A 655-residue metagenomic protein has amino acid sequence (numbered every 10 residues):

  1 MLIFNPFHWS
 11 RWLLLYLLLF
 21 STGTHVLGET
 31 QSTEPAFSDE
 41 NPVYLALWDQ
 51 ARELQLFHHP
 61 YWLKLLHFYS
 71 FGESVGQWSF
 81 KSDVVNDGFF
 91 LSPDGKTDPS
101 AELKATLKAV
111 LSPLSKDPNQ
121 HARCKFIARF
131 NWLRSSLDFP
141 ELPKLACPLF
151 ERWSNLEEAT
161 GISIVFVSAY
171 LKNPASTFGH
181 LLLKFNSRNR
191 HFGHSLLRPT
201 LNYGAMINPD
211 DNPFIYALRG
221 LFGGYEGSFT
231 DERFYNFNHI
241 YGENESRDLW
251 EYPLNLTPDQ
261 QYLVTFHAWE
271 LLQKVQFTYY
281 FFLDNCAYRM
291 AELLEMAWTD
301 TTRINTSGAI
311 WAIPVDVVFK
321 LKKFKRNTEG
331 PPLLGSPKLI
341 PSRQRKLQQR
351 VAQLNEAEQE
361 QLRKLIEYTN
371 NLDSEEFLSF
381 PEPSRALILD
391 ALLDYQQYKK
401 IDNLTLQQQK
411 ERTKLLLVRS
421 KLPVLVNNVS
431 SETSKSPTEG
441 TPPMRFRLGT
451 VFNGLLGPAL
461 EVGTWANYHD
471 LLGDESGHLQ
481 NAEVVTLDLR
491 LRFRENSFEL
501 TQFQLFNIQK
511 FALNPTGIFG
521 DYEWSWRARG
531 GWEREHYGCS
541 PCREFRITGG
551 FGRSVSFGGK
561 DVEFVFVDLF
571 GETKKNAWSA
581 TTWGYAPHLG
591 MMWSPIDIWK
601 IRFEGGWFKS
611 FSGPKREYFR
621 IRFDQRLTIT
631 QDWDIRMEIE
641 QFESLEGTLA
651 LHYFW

Functional and structural regions predicted by a protein language model:
S32-N119: Long, charge-dense tracts
E158-S246, T464, G473, L491-F503: Glycine-rich catalytic cores of cysteine/serine-nucleophile enzymes that process amide/ester linkages in cell-envelope
F234-V315, K574, E638: Active-site nucleophile-His-acid catalytic modules used for acyl/amide transfer and hydrolysis across diverse enzymes
A287, G335-L479: Outer-membrane beta-barrel initiation region
M444-F446, V462, V485-L487, G520-A528 (+7 more regions): Transmembrane beta-strands of outer-membrane beta-barrel proteins
L456-V462, E483, S497-F503, P541-G549 (+4 more regions): Residues that define the transmembrane beta-barrel architecture of outer-membrane proteins
T464, R626-L627, E643-W655: Outer-membrane beta-barrel "beta-signal"
H469-G477, K510-F519, S556-V565, W593-F603 (+2 more regions): Repeated loop/turn-to-beta-strand initiation elements of outer-membrane beta-barrel proteins
